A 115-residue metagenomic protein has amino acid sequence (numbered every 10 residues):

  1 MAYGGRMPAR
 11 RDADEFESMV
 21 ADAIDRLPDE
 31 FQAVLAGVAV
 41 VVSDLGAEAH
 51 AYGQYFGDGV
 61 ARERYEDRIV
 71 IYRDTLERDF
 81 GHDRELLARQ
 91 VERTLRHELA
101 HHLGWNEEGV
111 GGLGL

Functional and structural regions predicted by a protein language model:
A2, R6-E17, E66, D79-F80 (+1 more regions): Phosphate/ribose-recognition catalytic cores of enzymes acting on nucleotide-derived substrates
A2-A9, A33-A39, G114: Generic detector of short, locally flexible boundary/turn motifs and exposed helical patches
D12-E15, P28, D44-A47, H82 (+2 more regions): General structural signal for secondary-structure boundaries
E17-V20, A88, E92, R96: Amphipathic, non-transmembrane alpha-helical scaffold segments
S18-M19, I24-R73: Auxiliary, metal-adjacent structural segments of Zn-dependent hydrolase domains
R26, E30, T94, E98-H102: Short alpha-helical functional segments enriched in proximate histidine and acidic residues
V41-Y52, R96-H97, H101, G112-L115: Short alpha-helical interface elements
Q54-E92, H102-L115: Active-site scaffold of zinc-dependent metalloenzymes
